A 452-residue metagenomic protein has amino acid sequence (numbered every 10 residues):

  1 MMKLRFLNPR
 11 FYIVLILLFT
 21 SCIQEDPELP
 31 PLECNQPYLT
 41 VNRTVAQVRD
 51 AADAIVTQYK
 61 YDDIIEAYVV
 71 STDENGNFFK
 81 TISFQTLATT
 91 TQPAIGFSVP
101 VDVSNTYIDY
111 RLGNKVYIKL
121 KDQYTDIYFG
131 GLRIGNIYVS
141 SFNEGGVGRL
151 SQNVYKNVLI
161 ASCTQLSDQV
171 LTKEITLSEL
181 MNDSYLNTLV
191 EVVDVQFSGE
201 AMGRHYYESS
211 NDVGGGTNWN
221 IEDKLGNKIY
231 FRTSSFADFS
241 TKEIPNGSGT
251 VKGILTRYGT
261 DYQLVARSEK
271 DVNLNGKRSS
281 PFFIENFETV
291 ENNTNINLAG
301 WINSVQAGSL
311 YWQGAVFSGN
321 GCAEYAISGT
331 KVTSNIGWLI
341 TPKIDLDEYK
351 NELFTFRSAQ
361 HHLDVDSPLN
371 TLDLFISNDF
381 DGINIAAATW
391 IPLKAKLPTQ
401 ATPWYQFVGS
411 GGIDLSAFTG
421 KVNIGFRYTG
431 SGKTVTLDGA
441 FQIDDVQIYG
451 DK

Functional and structural regions predicted by a protein language model:
L18-S21: C-terminal motif of bacterial Sec signal peptides marking the signal peptidase cleavage site
I23-F79, S83-P281: OB-fold nucleic-acid-binding modules
E74-N77, G199-G203, D347-K350, A359-L369 (+2 more regions): Extended, low-complexity, turn-rich repeat/linker tracts enriched in Gly/Pro/Ser/Thr and Asp/Glu that occur
F78-I82, I127-R133, N351-T355, D364-I376: Beta-strand acidic-aromatic groove motif in beta-rich domains, primarily in extracellular
L120, F287, T341, E348-H362 (+2 more regions): Extracellular beta-strand-rich recognition modules
N286-S328: Extracellular glycan-recognition surfaces and repeat-rich motifs
K331-Y349, L353, F407-G412, Q442-I443: Short beta-strands within extracellular/lumenal beta-sheet-rich domains
K396-K452: Terminal, low-complexity interaction segments
